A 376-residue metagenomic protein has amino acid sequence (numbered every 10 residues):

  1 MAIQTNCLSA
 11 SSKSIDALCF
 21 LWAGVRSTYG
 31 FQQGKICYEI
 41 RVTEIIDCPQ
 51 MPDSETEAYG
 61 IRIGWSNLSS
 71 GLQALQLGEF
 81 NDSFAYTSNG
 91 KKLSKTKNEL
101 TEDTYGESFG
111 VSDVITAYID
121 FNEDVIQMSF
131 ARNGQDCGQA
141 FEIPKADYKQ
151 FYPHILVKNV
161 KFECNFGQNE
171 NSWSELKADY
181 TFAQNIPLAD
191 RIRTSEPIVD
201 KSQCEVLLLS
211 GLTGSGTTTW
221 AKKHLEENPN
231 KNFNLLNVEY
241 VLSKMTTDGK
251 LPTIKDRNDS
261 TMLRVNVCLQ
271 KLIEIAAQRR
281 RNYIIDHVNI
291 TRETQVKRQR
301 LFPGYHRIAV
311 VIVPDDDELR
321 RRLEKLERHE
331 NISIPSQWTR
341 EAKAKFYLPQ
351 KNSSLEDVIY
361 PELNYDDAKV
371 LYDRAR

Functional and structural regions predicted by a protein language model:
M1-K231, L235-L236, V241-N282, E293 (+6 more regions): PRY/SPRY (B30.2) beta-sandwich protein-interaction domains and their adjacent Ser/Pro/Gly-rich low-complexity linkers
I285-Q295: Acidic, metal-coordinating catalytic cores used for nucleic-acid/nucleotide bond scission and strand-transfer chemistry
R300-Y305, H329-N331: Conserved helix-turn-beta segment of the N-terminal RecA-like "Helicase ATP-binding" lobe in SF1/SF2 helicases
K325-W338: A charged helix-plus-loop insertion that forms the helical arch/lid used to bind and gate nucleic-acid substrates
